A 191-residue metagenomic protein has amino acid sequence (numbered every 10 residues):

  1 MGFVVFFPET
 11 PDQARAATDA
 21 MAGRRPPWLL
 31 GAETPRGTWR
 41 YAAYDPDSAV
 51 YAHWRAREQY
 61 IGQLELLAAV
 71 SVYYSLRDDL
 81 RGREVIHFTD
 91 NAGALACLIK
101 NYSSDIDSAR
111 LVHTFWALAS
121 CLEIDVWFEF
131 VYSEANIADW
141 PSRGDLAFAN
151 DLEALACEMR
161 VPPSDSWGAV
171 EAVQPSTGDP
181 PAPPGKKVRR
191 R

Functional and structural regions predicted by a protein language model:
M1-V5: Short beta-strand scaffold segments in enzyme catalytic cores
P8-L67, G93, K100-Y102, I106: A short, polar/acidic, helix/strand-boundary loop motif
D19-A20, E84-N91, E153-C157, V161: Short alpha-helical "patches" and their helix-cap loops
A68-Y73: Buried hydrophobic packing segments
Y74-R143: RNase H catalytic domain
L122-P184: C-terminal functional segments of enzyme domains
P184-R191: Short Lys/Arg-rich cationic patches that frequently serve as NLS/NoLS or arginine-rich RNA/DNA-binding motifs
